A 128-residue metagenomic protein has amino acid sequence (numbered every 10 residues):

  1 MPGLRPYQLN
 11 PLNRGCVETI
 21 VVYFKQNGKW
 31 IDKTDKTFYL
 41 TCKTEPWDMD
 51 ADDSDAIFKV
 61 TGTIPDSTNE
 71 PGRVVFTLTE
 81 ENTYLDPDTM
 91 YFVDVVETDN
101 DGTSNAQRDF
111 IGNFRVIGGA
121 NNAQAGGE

Functional and structural regions predicted by a protein language model:
M1-E128: Contiguous segments within soluble domain cores/interaction surfaces
